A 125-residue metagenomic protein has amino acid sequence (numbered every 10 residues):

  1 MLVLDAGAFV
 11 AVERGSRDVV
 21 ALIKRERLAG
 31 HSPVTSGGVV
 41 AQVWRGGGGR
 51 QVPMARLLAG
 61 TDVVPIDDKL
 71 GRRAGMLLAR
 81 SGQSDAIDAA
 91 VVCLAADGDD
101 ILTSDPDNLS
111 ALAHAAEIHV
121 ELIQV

Functional and structural regions predicted by a protein language model:
M1-T35, W44-T61, A116-V125: Short, well-structured N-terminal submotif of metal-dependent ribonuclease cores
D5-A6, V43, A74, D105: Generic structural signal for small/hydrophobic residues in well-ordered secondary structure, especially within
A8-F9, V39, L70, A90-V91 (+1 more regions): Alpha-helix capping/helix-boundary segments
G15, V39, D97: A generic "binding-loop/recognition-motif" signal
T35, P65, A86, T103-S104: Short beta-strand scaffold positions
V43, D85-D100, N108: Acidic, metal-associated active-site segment
G60-S81, A90: Acidic catalytic patch
D97-V125: Acidic, PIN/NYN-like endoribonuclease modules and their adjacent C-terminal/linker elements
